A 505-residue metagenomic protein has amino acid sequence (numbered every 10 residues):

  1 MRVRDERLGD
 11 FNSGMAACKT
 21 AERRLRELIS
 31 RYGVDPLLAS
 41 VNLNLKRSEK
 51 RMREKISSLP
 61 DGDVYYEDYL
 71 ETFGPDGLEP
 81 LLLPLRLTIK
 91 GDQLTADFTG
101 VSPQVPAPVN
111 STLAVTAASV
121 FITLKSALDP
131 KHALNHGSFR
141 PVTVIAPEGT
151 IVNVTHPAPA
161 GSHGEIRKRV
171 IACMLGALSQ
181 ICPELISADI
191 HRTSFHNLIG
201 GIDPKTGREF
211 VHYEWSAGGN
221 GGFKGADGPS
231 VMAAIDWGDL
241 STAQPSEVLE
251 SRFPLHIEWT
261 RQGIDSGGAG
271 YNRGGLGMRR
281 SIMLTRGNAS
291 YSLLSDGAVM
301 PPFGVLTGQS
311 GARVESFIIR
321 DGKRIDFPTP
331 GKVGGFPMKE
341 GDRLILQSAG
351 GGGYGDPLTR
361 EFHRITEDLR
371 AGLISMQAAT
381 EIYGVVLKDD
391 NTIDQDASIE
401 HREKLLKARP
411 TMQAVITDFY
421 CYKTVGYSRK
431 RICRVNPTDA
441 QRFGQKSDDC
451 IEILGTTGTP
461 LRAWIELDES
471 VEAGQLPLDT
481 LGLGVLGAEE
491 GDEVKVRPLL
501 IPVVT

Functional and structural regions predicted by a protein language model:
M1-Q413: Glycine/proline-enriched, intrinsically flexible loops and inter-domain linkers
D394-T505: Long, compositionally biased stretches
